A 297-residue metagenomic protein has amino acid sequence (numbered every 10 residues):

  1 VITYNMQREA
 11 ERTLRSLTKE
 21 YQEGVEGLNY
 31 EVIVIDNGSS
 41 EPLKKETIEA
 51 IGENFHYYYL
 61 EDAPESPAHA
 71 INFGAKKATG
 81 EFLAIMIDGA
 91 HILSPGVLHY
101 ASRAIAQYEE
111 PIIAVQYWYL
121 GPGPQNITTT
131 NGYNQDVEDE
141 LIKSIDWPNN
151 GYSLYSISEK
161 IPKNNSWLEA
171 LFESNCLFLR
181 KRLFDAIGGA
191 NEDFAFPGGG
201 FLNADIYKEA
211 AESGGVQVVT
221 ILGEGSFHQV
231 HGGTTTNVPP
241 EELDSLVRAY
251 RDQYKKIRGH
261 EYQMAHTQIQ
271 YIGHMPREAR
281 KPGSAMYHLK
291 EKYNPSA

Functional and structural regions predicted by a protein language model:
M6-Q22: Short, well-formed alpha-helical segments that are part of the catalytic scaffolds of diverse glycosyltransferases
R12, F172-E173, D193-A297: C-terminal catalytic/acceptor-binding lobe
V25-S39, Y59-L60: Short beta-strand/loop segment that forms part of the nucleotide-sugar
I33-K45, A90-H91: A conserved acidic beta->alpha catalytic loop
E61-A78, Y100: Glycine-rich, basic loop-to-helix element that forms the pyrophosphate-binding segment of sugar-nucleotide handling
L83: Short aromatic/hydrophobic "clamp" motif used to bind/position activated sugar donors
P95-S144: Conserved donor NDP-sugar-binding/catalytic core segment of glycosyltransferases
K143-L179: A recurrent flexible, glycine/aromatic-enriched loop bordering the glycosyltransferase active site that acts as
